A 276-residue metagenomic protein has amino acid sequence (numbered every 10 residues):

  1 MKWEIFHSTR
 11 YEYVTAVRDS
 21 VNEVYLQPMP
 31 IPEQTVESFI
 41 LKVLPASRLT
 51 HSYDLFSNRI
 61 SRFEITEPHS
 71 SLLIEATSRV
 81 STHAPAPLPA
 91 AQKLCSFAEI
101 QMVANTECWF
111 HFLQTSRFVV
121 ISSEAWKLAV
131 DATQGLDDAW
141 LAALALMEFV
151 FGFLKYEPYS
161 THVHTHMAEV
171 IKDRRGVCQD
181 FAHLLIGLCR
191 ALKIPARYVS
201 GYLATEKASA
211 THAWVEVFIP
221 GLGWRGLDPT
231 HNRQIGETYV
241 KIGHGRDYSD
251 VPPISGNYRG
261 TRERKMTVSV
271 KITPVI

Functional and structural regions predicted by a protein language model:
M1, H7, S20-N22, F39 (+5 more regions): Structural beta-strand/beta-sheet cores of well-ordered domains, especially the beta-sheet scaffolds that support
M1-P87, Q92-F97: Intrinsically disordered, low-complexity N-terminal segments that are enriched in acidic
T9, T161, T230: Ser/Thr-centric signal marking residues that sit in or immediately flank functional binding/regulatory motifs
E12-V24, K155-V163, H212, E216: Short N-terminal helix-initiation segments at or just after the protein's N-terminus
Y13-T15, Q134-G135, G223: A generic structural motif
Y25-Q27, K42-L44, T77, S81 (+4 more regions): Residues in well-ordered beta-strands of folded domains
A84, S96, Q101-G176, L184 (+2 more regions): Secondary-structure boundary elements
E148, D180-R264: Hydrophobic/aromatic-rich core segments of domains that either
